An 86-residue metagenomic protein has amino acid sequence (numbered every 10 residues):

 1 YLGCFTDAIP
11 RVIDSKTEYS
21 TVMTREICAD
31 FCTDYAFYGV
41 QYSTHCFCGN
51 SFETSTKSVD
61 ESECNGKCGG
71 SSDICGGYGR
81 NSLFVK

Functional and structural regions predicted by a protein language model:
Y1-K86: Peripheral, non-catalytic regulatory segments
